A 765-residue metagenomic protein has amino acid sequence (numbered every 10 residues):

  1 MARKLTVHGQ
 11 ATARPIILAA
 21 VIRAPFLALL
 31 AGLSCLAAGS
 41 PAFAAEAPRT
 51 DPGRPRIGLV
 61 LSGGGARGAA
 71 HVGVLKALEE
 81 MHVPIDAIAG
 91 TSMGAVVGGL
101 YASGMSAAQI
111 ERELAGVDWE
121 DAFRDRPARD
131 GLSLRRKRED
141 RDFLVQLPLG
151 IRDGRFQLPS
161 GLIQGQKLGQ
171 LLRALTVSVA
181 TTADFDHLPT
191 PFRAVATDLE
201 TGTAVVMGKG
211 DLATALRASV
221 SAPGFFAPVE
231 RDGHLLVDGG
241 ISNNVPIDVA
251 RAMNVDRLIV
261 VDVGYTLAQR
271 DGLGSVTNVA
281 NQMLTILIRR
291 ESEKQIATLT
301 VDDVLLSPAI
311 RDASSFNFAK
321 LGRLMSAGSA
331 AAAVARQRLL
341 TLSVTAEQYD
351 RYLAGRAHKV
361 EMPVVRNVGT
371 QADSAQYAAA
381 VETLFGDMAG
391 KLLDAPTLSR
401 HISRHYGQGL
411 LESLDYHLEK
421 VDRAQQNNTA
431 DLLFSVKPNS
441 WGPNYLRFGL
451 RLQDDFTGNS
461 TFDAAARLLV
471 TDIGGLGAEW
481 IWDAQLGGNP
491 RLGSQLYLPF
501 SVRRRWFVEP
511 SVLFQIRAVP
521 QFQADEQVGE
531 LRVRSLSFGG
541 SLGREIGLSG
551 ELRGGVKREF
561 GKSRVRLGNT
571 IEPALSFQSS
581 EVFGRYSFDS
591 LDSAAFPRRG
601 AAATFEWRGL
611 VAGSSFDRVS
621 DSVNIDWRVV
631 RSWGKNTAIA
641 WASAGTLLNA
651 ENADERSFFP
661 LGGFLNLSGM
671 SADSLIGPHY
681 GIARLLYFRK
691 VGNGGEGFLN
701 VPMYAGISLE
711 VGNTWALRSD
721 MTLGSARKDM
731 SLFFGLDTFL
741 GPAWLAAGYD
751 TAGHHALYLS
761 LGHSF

Functional and structural regions predicted by a protein language model:
M1-I22: N-terminal secretory signal peptides that target proteins for export/translocation
A2, F43-T91, G99-L414, E419 (+1 more regions): Patatin-like phospholipase
A24-A38: Bacterial N-terminal signal peptides
A196-D198, G208, P308, T370-S374 (+10 more regions): Flexible glycine-/small-residue-rich
A268-R270, L340-R356, V556-E559, G600-A603 (+2 more regions): Acidic/histidine-enriched alpha-helical segments
P396, H401, S413-R585, L591 (+4 more regions): Gram-negative/organellar outer-membrane beta-barrel architecture
D431-L433, P443-D455, W482, N569-I571 (+5 more regions): C-terminal outer-membrane beta-barrel translocator/porin domains of Gram-negative envelope proteins and their
